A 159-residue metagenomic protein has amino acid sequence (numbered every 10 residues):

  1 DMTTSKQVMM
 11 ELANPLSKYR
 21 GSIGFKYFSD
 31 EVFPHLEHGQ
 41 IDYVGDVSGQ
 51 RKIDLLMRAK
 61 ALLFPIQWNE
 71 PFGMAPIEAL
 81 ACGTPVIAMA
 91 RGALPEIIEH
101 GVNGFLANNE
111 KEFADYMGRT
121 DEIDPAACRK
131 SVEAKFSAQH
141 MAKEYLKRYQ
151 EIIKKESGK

Functional and structural regions predicted by a protein language model:
M10-I53: Nucleotide-activated donor-binding/catalytic signature segment of Leloir-type glycosyltransferases, i.e., the conserved
R51, Q67-P71, A93: Active-site donor-sugar recognition loop in glycosyltransferases
I53, P76-A81, P95-E96, V102: Short alpha-helical segment that forms part of, or immediately flanks, the ligand-binding pocket in carbohydrate-active
D54-A59, Y145: Short alpha-helical donor nucleotide-sugar binding micro-motif in glycosyltransferases
M57-P71, T84: Acidic donor-binding loop of glycosyltransferase active sites
P85-A88, I98: Short hydrophobic beta-strand element within catalytic cores of glycosyltransferases and related nucleotide-activated
P95-E122: Change "using UDP/GDP/dTDP sugars" to "using nucleotide sugars
E122-K147: A short, well-ordered alpha-helix in the C-terminal region of glycosyltransferases
